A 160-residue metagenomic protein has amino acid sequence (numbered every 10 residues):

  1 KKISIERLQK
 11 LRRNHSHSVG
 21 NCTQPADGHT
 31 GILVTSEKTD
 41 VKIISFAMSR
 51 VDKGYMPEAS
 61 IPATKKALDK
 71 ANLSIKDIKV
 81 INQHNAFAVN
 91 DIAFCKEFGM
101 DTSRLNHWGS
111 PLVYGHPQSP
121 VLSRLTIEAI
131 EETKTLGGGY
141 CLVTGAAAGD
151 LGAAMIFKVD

Functional and structural regions predicted by a protein language model:
K1, K53-S60, N85-R104, P117-L122 (+1 more regions): Short glycine/threonine-rich loop-to-helix capping motif typified by GTGT followed within a few residues by an Asp-Pro
K1-D40, T102-S103: N-terminal extracellular/periplasmic Venus flytrap/periplasmic-binding protein-like
H17-T30, I44-K70, V113-E128: Active-site pocket-shaping loop/turn-to-helix segments
I32-E37, H116-G138, M155-F157: Active-site-proximal alpha-helical scaffold in enzymes
D40, K65-K79, F98-D101: Phosphate/pyrophosphate-binding loops at sites that engage ATP/ADP/AMP, CoA/4′-phosphopantetheine, polyphosphate
D40-S49, K76-N85, R104-S110, G139-A146: Beta-strand segments within the central parallel beta-sheet cores of soluble alpha/beta enzyme folds
L136, C141-D160: Structural signal for terminal/edge beta-strands and the immediately following C-terminal loop/tail that closes
